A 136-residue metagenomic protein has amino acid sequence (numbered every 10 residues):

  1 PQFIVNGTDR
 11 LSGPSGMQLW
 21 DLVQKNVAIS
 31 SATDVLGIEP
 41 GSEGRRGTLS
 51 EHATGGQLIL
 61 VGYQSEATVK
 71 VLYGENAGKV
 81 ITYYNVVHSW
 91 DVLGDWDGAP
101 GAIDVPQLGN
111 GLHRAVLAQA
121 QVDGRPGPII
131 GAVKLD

Functional and structural regions predicted by a protein language model:
V5-D136: Short, conserved sequence motifs used for protein processing/export or organelle targeting and for catalysis
